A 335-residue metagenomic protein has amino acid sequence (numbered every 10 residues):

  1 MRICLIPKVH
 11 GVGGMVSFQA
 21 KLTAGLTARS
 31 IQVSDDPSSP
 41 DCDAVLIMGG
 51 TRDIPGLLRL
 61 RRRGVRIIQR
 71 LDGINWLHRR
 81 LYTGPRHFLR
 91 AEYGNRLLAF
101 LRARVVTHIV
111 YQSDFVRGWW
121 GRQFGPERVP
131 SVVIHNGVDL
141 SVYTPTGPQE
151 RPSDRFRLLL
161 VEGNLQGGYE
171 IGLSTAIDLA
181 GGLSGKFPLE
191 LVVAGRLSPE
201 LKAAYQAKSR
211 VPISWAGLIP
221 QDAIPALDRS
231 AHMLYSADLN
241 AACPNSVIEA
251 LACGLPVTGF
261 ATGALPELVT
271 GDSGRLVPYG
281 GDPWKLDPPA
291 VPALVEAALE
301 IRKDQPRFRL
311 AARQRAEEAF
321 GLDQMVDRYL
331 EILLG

Functional and structural regions predicted by a protein language model:
A44-L46, L60-R79, P85-A91, V110: Active-site proximal beta-strand in glycosyltransferases
L101-P130, V138-V142: A short, active-site helix/loop in glycosyltransferases that binds the activated sugar's phosphate group
G121-R122, G137-D154, A226: Acidic anion/phosphate-binding donor-loop and adjacent secondary structure in glycosyltransferase catalytic cores
Q149-G181, V192: Conserved donor-binding/catalytic core segment of Leloir-type glycosyltransferases
K202-P225: Nucleotide-activated donor-binding/catalytic signature segment of Leloir-type glycosyltransferases, i.e., the conserved
L239: Aromatic "clamp/platform" in nucleotide-sugar-dependent glycosyltransferases that forms part of the donor/acceptor
P266-E300: Change "using UDP/GDP/dTDP sugars" to "using nucleotide sugars
P289, A293, K303-L333: A charged, aromatic-enriched C-terminal amphipathic alpha-helix characteristic of glycosyltransferases across folds
